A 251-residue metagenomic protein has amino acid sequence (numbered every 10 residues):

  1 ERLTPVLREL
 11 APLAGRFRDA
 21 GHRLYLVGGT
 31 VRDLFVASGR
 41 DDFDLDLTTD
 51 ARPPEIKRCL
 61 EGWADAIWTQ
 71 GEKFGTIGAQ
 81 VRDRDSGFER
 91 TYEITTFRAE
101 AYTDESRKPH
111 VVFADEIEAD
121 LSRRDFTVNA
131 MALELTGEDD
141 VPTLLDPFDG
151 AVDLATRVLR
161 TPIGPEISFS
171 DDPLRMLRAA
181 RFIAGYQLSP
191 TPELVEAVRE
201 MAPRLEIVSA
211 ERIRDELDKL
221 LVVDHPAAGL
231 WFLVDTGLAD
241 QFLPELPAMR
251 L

Functional and structural regions predicted by a protein language model:
E1-L251: Catalytic cores of the polymerase beta-like nucleotidyltransferase superfamily and closely associated nucleotide
